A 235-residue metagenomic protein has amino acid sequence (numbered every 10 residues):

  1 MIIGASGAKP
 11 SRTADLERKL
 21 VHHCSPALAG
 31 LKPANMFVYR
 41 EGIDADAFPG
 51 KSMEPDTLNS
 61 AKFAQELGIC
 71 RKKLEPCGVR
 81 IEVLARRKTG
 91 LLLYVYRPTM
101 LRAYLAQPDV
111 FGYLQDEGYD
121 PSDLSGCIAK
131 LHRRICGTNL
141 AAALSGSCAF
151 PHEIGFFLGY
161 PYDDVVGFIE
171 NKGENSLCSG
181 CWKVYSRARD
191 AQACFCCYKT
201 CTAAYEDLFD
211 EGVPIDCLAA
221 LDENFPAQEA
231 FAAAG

Functional and structural regions predicted by a protein language model:
M1-D44: Short, extreme N-terminal leader segments that mark the start of a protein/domain
A5, C181-G235: Long, compositionally biased
H23-G30, I81-A85, C136, L140-S145: Short, flexible, solvent-exposed loop/turn segments with mixed acidic/basic and small polar residues
K32-A34, K88-L91, P151-E153: Short, surface-exposed beta-edge/turn micro-motifs
N59-G126: A glycine-rich, hydrophobic loop/mini-helix early in the fold
P121-R133, E174: A short mid-domain helix/strand-loop element embedded in enzyme catalytic domains that forms or borders the active-site
A129-L158: A mid-sequence, solvent-exposed acidic-amphipathic segment
C148-C178: Hydrophobic/aromatic-rich, well-ordered segments within soluble, folded domains that form packed cores
